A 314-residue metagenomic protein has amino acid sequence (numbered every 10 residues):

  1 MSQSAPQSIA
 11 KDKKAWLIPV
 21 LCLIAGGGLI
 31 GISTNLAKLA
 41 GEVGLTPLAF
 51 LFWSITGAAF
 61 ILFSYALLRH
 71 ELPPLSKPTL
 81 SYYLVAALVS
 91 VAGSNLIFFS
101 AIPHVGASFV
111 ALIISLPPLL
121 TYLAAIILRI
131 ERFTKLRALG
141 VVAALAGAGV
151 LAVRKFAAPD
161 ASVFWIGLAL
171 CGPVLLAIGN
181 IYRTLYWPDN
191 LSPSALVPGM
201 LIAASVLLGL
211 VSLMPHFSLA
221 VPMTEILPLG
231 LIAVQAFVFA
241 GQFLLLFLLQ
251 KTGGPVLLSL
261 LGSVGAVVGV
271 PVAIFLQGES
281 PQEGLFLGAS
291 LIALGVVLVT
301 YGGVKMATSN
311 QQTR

Functional and structural regions predicted by a protein language model:
S2, I18-P19, E42-G93, L120-L123 (+5 more regions): Transmembrane alpha-helices of multi-pass small-molecule transport proteins
S2-W53, A158-L185, V206-L207, I232 (+1 more regions): Glycine-/small-residue-enriched transmembrane alpha-helix faces in small-molecule transporters and effluxers
A15-P19, V43-F52, L75-S81, V153-L175 (+2 more regions): Juxtamembrane helix-entry segments on the extracytoplasmic side of multipass membrane proteins
L23, K77-V85, F133-L145, W165-I166 (+1 more regions): Cytoplasmic-side transmembrane-helix entry/capping segments in multi-pass membrane proteins
G27, F52-W53, N95, F109-L116 (+2 more regions): Helix-helix packing/entry segments at the starts of transmembrane helices
L29-T34, A66-S108, I114, V150 (+1 more regions): Specific transmembrane alpha-helical segments of multi-pass solute transporters/efflux pumps, especially DMT/EamA
A49-A59, V89, N95-A138, G172 (+1 more regions): Specific alpha-helical transmembrane segments that line the substrate/conduction pathway and gating interfaces
L62, A124, L136-K155, W165 (+5 more regions): Hydrophobic transmembrane alpha-helices of multi-pass small-molecule transport proteins
